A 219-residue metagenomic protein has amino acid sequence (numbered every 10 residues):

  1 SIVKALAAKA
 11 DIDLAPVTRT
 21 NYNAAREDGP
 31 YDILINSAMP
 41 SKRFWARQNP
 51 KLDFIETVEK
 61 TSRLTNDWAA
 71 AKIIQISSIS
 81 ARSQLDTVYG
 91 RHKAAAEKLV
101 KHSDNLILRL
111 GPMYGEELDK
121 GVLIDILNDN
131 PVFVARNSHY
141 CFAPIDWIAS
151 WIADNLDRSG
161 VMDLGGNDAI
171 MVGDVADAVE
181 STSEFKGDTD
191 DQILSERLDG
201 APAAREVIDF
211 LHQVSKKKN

Functional and structural regions predicted by a protein language model:
S1-P40, T189-P202: N-terminal Rossmann/SDR dinucleotide-binding element
V3-L6, H102-D104, A153-N155: Hydrophobic transmembrane helix bundles of membrane-integrated enzymes that assemble and modify cell-envelope
A24-A70, S78-S83: NAD(P)H-binding glycine-rich loop region in Rossmannoid oxidoreductase-like domains and their noncatalytic homologs
A38-F44, I79-R82, P112-Y114, Y140 (+1 more regions): Short, solvent-exposed loop/turn segments at secondary-structure junctions
K51-K60, I76-G115: Catalytic helix-loop patch of NAD(P)-dependent Rossmann-fold dehydrogenases
T87, E117-L123, D174-D177: Short aromatic-enriched loop/helix-cap "lid" or pocket-rim segments at secondary-structure transitions that line
A94, L99-C141, I145-W147: NAD(P)-dependent short-chain dehydrogenase/reductase
W151-D191, R197-D199, A204-V207, V214-N219: Mid/C-terminal beta-alpha module of Rossmann-like enzyme folds, strongest in SDR-family dehydrogenases/epimerases
